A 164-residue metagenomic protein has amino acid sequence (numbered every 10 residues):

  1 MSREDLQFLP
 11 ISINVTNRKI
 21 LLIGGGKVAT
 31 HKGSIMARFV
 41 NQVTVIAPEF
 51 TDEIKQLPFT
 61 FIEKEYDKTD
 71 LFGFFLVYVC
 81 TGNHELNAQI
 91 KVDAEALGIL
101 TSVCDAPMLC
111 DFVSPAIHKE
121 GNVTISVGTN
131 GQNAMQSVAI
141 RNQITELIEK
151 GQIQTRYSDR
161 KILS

Functional and structural regions predicted by a protein language model:
M1-E49, I54-Q56, F61-K64: Hydrophobic, well-ordered beta-alpha structural blocks that scaffold small-molecule cofactor pockets
K19, F75-L76: Structural motif
G26-V28, E85, G131: Residue-level detector of alpha-helix initiation sites
E65, T81-G82, T129: Short glycine-/small-residue-rich Rossmann-like dinucleotide-binding loops
E65-G73: Short amphipathic alpha-helix with an adjacent loop that forms part of the alpha/beta core around
T69, E85-N87: Short glycine-rich, flexible loops that bind phosphorylated cofactors or substrates
L76-C80, N87-V113: ADP-ribose/adenylate-binding Rossmann-like module
H118-S164: Adenosine-phosphate binding glycine-rich loop
